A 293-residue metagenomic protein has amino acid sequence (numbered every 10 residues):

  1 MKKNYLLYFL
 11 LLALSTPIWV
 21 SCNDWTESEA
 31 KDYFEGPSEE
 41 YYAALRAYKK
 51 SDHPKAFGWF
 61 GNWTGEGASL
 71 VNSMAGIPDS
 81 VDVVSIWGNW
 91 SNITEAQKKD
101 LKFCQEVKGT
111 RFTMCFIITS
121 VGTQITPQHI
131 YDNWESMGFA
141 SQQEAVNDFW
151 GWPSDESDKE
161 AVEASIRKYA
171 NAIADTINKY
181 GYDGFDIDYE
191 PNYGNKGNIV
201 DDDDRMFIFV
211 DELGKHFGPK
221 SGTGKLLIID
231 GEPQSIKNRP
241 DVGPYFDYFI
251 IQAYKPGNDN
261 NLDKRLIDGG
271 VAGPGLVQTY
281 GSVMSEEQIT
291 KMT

Functional and structural regions predicted by a protein language model:
M1-L6, L11-S51: Bacterial Sec-dependent N-terminal signal peptides
D52-T293: Chitinase-like catalytic core of GlcNAc-active glycosidases
